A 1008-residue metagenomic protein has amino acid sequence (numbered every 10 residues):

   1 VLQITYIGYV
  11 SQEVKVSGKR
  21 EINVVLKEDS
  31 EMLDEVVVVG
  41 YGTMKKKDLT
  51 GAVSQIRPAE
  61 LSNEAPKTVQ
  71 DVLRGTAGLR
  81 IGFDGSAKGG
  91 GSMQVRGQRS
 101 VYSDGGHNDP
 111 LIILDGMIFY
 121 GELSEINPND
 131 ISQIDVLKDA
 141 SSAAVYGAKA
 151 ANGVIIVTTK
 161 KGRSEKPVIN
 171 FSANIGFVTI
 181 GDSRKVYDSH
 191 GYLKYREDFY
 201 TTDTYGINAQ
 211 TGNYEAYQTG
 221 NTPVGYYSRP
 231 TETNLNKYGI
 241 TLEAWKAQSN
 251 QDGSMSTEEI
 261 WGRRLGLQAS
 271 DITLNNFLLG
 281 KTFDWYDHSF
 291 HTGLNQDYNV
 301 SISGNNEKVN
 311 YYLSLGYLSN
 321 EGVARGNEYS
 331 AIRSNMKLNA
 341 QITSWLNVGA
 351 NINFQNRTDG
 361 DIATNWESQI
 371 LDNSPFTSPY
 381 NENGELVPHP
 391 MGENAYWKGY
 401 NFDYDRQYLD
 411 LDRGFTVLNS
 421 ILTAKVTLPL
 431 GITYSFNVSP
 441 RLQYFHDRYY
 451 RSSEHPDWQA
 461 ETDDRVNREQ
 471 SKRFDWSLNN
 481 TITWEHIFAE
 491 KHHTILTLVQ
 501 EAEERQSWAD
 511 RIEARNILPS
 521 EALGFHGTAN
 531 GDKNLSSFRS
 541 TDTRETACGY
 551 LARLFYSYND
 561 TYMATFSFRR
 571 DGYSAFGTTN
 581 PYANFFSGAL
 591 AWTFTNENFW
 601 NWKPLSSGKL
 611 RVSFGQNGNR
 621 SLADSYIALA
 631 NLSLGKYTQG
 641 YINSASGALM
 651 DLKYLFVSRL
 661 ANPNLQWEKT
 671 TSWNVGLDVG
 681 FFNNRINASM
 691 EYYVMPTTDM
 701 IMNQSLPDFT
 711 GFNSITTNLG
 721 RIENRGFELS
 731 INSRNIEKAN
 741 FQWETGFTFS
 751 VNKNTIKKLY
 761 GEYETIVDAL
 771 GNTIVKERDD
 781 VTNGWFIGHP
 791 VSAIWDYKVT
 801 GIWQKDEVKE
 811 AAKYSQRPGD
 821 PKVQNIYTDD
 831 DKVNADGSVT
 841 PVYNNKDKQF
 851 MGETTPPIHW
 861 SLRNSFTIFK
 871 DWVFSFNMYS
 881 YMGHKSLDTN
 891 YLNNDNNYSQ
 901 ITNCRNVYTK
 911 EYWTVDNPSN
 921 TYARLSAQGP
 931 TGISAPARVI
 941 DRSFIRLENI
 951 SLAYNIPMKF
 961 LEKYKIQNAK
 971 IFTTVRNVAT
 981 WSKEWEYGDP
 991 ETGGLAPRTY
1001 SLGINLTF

Functional and structural regions predicted by a protein language model:
V1-E321, R325-N335, N347-G349, M391 (+6 more regions): Short, small/polar-rich motifs associated with maturation and membrane association, primarily at protein termini
G162-P167, E307-K308, W345, G431 (+12 more regions): Short loop/turn motifs that connect adjacent beta-strands in outer-membrane beta-barrel proteins
N170-L274, R511-E513, Y626, K636 (+2 more regions): Conserved small-residue
I180-D182, N275-G316, N320-N327, R333-V417 (+5 more regions): Flexible loop and strand-edge segments within Gram-negative outer membrane beta-barrel domains
L193-D203, M255, E259-G280, S368-Y404 (+9 more regions): Surface-exposed loop/turn segments flanking beta-strands in extracellular/periplasmic regions
L235-N236, T241-S303, N310-S314, L386-T427 (+9 more regions): Outer-membrane beta-barrel transmembrane strand signature
I240, G322-R333, N353-E367, T416-V417 (+8 more regions): Small-side-chain secondary-structure face that scaffolds active or pore-lining regions
W458, D532, Y573, Y881-I971 (+1 more regions): Extracytoplasmic gating/loop element in the C-terminal half of outer-membrane beta-barrel translocons and assembly
